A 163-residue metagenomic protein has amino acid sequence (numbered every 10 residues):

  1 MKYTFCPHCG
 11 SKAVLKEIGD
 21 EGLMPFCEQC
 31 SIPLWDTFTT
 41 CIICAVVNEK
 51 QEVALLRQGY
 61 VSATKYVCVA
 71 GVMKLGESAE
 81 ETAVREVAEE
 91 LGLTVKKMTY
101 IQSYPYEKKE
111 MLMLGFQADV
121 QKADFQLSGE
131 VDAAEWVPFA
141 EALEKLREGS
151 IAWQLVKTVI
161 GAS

Functional and structural regions predicted by a protein language model:
M1-K2, V14, A63-Y66, E107 (+1 more regions): Nudix hydrolase/Nudix homology domain
M1-V61, V72-D124, S163: N-terminal leader/linker segments that precede catalytic domains of diphosphate-processing enzymes
